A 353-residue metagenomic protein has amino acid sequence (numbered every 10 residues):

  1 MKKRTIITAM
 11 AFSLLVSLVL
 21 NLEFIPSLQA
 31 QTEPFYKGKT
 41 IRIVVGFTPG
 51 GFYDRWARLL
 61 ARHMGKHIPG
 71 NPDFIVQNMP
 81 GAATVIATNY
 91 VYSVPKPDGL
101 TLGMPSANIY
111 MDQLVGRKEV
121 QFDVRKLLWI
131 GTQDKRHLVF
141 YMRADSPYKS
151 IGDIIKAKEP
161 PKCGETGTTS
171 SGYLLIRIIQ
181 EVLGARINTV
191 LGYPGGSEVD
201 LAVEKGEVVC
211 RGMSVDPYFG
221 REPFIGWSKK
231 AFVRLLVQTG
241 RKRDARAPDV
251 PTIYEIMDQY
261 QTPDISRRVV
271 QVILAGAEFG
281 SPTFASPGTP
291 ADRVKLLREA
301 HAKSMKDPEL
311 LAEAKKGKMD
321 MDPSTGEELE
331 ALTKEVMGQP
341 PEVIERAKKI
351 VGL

Functional and structural regions predicted by a protein language model:
A9-E23, S27: Bacterial N-terminal signal peptides
K37-K39, A231, D258-Q259, R268 (+2 more regions): An extracytoplasmic/periplasmic, membrane-proximal ligand-sensing/linker region
R42-A57, P80-A83, G164-S171: Extracytoplasmic "Venus flytrap"
L60, A82-V85, G99-D112, T132-D134 (+1 more regions): Ligand-binding clamshell of periplasmic/extracellular solute-binding protein-like
K66-N71, Y90-T101, I109-E207, D258-R268 (+1 more regions): Hinge/capping helix and adjacent helix->loop/strand transition within the periplasmic-binding protein
A107-E119, Y173, R177-L183, E204-K205 (+1 more regions): A ligand-binding cleft/hinge motif common to bilobed small-molecule-binding domains
D123-Q133, R186-G192, E222-G276, T325 (+1 more regions): Short beta-strand->loop
